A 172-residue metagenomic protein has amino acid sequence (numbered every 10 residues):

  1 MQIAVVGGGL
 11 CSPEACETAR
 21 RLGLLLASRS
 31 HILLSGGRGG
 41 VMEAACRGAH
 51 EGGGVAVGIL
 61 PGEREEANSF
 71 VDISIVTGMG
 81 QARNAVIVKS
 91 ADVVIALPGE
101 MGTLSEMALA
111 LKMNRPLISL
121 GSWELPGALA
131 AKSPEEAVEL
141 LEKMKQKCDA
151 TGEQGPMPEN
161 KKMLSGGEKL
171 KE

Functional and structural regions predicted by a protein language model:
M1-P13, L24-R29: Generic N-terminal amphipathic, Lys/Arg-enriched alpha-helix
R20-R21, A27, G39-L109, G121-S122: Acidic/glycine-enriched connector segments
S74-G78, L129-L140: Short acidic-hydrophobic, aromatic-tinged amphipathic segments that line or gate anion-handling sites
K89, V93-V94, P134-G152, P158-M163 (+1 more regions): A charged, well-structured terminal subsegment
I95, N114-P116: Structural loop-to-beta junction motif characteristic of Rossmann-like glycosyltransferase folds
P116-S133: Catalytic binding pocket for nucleotide-activated donors in carbohydrate/polymer assembly enzymes
